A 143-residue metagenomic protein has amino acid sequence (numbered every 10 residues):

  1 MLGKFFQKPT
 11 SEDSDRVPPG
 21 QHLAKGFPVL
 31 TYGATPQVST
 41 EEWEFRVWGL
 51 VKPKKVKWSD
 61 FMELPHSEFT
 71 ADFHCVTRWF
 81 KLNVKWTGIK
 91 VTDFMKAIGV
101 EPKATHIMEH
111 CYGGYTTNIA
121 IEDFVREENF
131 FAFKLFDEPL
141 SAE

Functional and structural regions predicted by a protein language model:
L2-E143: Structured, non-membrane catalytic/scaffold regions adjacent to prosthetic-group chemistry
